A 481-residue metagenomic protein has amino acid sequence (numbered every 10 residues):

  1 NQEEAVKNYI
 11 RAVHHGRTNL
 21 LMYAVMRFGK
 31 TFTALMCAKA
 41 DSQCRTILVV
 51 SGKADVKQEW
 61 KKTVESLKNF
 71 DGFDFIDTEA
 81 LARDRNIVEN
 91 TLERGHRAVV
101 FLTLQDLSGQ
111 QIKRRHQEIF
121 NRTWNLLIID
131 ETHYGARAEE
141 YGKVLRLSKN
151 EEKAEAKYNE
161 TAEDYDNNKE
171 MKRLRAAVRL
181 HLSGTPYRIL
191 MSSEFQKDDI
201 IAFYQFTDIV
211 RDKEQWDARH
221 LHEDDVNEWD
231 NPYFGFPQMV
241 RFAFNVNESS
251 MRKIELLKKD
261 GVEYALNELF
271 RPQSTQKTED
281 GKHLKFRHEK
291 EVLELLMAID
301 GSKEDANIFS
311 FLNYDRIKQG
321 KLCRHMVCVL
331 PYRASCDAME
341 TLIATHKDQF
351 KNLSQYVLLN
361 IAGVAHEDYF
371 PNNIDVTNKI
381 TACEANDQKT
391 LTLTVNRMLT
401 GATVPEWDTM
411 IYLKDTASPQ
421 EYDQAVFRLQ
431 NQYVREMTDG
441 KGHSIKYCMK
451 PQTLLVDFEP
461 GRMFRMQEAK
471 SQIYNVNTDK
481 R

Functional and structural regions predicted by a protein language model:
N1-M22: Conserved pre-motif I regulatory segment
H15-C37: Walker A/P-loop
V25-F28, S51, K61, E65 (+6 more regions): Conserved C-terminal RecA-like helicase domain
R45-T46, H96-V100, T123-L126, L174-L180 (+1 more regions): Loop/turn-to-beta-strand initiation segments
L104-D106, E118-L174, V178-L180: SF2 helicase catalytic motif II
G135-A136, R188-I189, P419, Q432: Catalytic P-loop NTPase motifs of RecA-like helicase/translocase cores
A177-V178, I189-H325: Interdomain helical connector at the RecA1-RecA2 junction of SF1/SF2 helicase-like NTPases
V357-T478: Conserved RecA-like P-loop NTPase helicase motor core
